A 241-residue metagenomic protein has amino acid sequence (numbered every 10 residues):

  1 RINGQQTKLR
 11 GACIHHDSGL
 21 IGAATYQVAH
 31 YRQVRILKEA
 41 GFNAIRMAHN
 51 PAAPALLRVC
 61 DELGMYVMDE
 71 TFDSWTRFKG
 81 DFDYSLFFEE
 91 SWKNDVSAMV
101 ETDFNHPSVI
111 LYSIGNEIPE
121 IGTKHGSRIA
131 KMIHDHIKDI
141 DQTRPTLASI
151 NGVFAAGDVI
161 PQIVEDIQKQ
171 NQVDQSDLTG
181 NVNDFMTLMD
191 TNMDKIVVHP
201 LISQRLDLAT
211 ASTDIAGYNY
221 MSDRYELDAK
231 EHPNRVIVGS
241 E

Functional and structural regions predicted by a protein language model:
R1-I137, Q142-A148: Active-site-adjacent substrate/metal-binding segments within catalytic domains of carbohydrate-active enzymes
E62-G64, F87-V238: Active-site neighborhood of glycoside hydrolase catalytic domains
